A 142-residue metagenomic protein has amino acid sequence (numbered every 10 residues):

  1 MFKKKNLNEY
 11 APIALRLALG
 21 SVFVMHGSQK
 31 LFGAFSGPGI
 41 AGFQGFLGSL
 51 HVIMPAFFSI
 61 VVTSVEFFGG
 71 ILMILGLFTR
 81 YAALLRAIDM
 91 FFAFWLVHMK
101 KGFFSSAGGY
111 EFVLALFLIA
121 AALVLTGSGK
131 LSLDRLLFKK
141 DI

Functional and structural regions predicted by a protein language model:
M1-F35, G48-S49, A56-S64, F68-I142: Extended, low-polarity transmembrane helix blocks
I40-I53: Perimembrane loop-to-helix junctions flanking transmembrane segments
